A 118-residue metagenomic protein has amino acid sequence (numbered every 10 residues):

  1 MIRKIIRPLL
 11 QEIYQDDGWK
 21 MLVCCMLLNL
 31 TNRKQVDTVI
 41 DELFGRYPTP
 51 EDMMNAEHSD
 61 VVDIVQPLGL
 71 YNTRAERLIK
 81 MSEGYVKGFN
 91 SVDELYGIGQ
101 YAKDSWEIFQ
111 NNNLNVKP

Functional and structural regions predicted by a protein language model:
I5-P118: Catalytic cores of DNA base-excision repair glycosylases
